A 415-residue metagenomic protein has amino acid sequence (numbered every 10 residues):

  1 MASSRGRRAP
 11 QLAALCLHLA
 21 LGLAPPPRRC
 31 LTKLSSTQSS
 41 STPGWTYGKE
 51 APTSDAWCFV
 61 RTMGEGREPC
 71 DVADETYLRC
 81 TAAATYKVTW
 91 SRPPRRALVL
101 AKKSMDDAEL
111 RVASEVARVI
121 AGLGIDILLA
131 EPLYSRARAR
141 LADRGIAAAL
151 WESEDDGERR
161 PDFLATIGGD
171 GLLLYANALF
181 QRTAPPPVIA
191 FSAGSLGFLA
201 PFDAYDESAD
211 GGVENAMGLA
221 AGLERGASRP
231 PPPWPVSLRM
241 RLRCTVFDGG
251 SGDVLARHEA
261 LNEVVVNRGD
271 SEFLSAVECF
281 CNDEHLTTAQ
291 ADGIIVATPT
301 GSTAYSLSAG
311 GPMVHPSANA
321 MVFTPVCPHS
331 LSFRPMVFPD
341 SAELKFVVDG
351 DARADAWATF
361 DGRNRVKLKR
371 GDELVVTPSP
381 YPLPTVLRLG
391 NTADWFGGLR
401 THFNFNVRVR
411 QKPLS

Functional and structural regions predicted by a protein language model:
M1-C30: N-terminal chloroplast transit peptides
T42-I167, D206-P235, V246, G252: ATP/NTP phosphate-donor binding region
G44-A73, A84-Y86, G249, D253 (+4 more regions): ATP/nucleoside-binding phosphotransfer catalytic cores, i.e., glycine-rich phosphate-binding loops
M105, G169-L172, G194, T300-S302: Short glycine-rich anion-binding loops that position phosphate/pyrophosphate groups of nucleotides and phosphorylated
E109, G171-N177, T303-S308: Short glycine/serine/threonine-rich phosphate/pyrophosphate-binding segments that cradle anionic phosphate groups
D126, P187-V188: Proline-centered loop/turn at the N-terminus of a beta-strand
R182, G194-D292: Catalytic core of DAGKc-family lipid kinases
L274, E284-S332: Gly/Ser/Thr-rich active-site loops/lids in small-molecule metabolic enzymes that frequently grip phosphoryl groups
